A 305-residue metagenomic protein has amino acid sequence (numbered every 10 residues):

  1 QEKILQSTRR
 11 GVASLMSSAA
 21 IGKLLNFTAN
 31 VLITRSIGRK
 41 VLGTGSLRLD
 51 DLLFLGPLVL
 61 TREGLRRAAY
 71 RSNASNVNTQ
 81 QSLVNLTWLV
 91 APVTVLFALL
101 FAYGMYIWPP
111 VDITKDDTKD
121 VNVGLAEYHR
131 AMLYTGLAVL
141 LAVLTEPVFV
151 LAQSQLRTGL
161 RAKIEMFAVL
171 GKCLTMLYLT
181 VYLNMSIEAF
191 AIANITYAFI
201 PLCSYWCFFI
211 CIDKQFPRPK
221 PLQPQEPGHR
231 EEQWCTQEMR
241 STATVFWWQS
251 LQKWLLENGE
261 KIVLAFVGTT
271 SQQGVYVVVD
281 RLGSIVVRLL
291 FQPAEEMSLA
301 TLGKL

Functional and structural regions predicted by a protein language model:
Q1-T28, G43, R66-R67, A74 (+7 more regions): N-terminal membrane topogenesis motif
E2-E63, V93-K115, Y134, A138 (+4 more regions): Signature of the first transmembrane helix
N30-V31, R66-R67, E146-Q153, R161 (+4 more regions): Interfacial helix-capping/hinge residues at the ends of transmembrane alpha-helices
L32-S46, V121-L133, Q155-K163, F167-R218 (+1 more regions): Membrane-interface helix-loop junctions in multi-pass transport and translocation proteins
R35, R71, S154, T180-V181 (+2 more regions): Transmembrane helix-loop junction
V59-N76, L99, Y103-I113, L144-S154 (+1 more regions): Juxtamembrane interfacial secondary-structure elements that flank transmembrane helices in multi-pass membrane proteins
V59-V77, S154, G283-L305: Helix-loop junctions and terminal segments of transmembrane helices in multi-pass membrane transport/translocation
T87-V90, E146-V169, L255-E257, V277-D280 (+2 more regions): Substrate-agnostic recognition of the 12-TM MFS/MFS-like secondary transporter fold
